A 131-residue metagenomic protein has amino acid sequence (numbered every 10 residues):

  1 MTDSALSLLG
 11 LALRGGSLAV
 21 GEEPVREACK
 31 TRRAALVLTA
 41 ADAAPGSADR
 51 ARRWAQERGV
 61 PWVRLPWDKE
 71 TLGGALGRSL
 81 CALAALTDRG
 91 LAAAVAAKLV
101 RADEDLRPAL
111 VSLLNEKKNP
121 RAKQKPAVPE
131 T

Functional and structural regions predicted by a protein language model:
S4, G46, W67, G90-A94: Charged, alpha-helix-enriched surfaces in structured cytosolic catalytic cores of large nucleotide-utilizing machines
S4-T39: N-terminal first-folded block
L8, V20, A97, V128-T131: Long, amphipathic alpha-helical "stalk/connector" segments that mediate intersubunit docking and mechanical coupling
E23, D42-A43, W67-E70, R89: Short, ordered loop/turn segments at secondary-structure junctions
A34-L36, A41-R53, V60-P61: N-terminal positively charged helical leader segments and presequences
E57-L83: Mid-chain, well-packed structural core segment of small domains
G73-N115: C-terminal structural segments of small proteins and small subunits
S112-T131: Charge-patterned, long linear interaction tracts outside catalytic cores
